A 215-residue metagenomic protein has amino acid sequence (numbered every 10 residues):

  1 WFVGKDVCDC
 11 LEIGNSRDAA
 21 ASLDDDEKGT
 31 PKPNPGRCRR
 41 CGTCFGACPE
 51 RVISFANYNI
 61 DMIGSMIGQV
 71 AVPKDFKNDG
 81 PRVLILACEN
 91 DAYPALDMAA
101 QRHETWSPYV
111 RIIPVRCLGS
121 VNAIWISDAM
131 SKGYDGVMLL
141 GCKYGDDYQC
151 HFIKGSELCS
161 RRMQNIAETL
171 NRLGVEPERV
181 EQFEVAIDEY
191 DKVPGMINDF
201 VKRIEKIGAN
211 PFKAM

Functional and structural regions predicted by a protein language model:
W1-P33, T43-M66: Iron-sulfur cluster-binding cysteine motifs and their immediate structural context in ferredoxin-like electron-transfer
C10, G14, R51, I166-L173 (+1 more regions): Change "in soluble alpha/beta enzymes" to "in soluble alpha/beta proteins
N59-D91: A short, flexible N-terminal coil/short beta segment enriched in small residues
D91-D97: Short, charged/polar "capping" segments at the starts of alpha-helices and the immediately preceding loops
A100-I112: Short helix-loop-beta junction
I113-D191: Cofactor-cradling patches in redox/metallo enzymes
V175-M215: Peripheral docking tails and interdomain loops at the edges of cofactor- or intermediate-handling domains
